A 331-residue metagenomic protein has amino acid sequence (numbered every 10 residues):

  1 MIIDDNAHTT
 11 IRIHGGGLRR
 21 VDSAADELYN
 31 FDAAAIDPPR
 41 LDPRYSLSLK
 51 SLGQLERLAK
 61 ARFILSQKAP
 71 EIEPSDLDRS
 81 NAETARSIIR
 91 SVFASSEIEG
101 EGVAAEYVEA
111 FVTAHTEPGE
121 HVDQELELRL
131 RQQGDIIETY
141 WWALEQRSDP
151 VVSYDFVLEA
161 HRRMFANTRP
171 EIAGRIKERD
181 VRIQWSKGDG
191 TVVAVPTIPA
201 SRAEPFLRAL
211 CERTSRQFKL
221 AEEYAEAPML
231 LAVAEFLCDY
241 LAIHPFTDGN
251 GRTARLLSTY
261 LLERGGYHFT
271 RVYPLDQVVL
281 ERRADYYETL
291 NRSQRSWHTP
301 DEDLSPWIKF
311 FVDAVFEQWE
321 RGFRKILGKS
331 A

Functional and structural regions predicted by a protein language model:
M1-A331: FIC/Doc superfamily catalytic core
